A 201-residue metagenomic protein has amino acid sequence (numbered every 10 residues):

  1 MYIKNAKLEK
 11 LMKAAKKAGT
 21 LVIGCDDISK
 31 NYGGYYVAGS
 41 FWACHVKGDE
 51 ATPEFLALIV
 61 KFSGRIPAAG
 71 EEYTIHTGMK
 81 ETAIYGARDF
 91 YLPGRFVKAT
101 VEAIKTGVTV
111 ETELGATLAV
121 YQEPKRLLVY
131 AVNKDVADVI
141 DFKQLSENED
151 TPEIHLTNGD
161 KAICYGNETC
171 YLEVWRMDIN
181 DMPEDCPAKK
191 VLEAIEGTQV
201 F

Functional and structural regions predicted by a protein language model:
M1-V46: Intrinsically disordered, low-complexity linker/loop segments enriched in Gly/Pro and charged/polar residues
G39-W42, P53-F201: C-terminal functional regions that serve as terminal interaction/effector modules
G48-A51: Short Gly/aromatic-enriched secondary-structure transition segments
